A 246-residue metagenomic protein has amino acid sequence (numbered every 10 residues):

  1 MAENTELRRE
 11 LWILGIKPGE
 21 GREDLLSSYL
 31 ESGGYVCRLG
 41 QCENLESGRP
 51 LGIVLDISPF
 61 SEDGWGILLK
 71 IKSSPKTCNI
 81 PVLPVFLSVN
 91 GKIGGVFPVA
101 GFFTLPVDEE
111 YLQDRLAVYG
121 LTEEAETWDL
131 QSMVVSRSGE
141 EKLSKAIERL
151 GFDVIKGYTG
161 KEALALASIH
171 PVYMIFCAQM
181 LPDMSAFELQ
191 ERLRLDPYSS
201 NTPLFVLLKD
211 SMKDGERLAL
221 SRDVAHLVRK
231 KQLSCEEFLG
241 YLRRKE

Functional and structural regions predicted by a protein language model:
M1-L51, P75, D108-E141, K161 (+2 more regions): Non-catalytic signal-transmission and effector/linker regions of two-component phosphorelay proteins
G15-K17, L55, F86, V134-R137 (+1 more regions): Short beta-strand/turn micro-motifs composed of small residues that flank or help shape donor/cofactor-binding pockets
E23, Q41-N90, C177-L195, S200-N201 (+1 more regions): Conserved phosphotransfer microenvironments
E31, I147-E148: Alpha-helical segments within the soluble intracellular
P50-G52, A100, V172-M174, A225: Conserved acidic residues
C78-L112: Helix-enriched interaction subdomains in cytosolic or periplasmic regions, typified by TIR/SEFIR signaling/NADase cores
G94-F103, A186, E216-R229: As written
I147, D153-A163, F176: Eukaryotic modular interaction domains in large regulatory/scaffold proteins
